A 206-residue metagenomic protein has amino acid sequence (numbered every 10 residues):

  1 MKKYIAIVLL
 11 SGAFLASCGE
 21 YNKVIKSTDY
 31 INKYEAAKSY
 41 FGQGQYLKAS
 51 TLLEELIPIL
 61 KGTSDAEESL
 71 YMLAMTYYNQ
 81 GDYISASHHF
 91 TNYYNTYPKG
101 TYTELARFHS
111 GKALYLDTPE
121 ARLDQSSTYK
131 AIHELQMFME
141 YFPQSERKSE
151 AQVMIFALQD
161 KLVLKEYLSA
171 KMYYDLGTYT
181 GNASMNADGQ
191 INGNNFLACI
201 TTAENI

Functional and structural regions predicted by a protein language model:
K2-A6, F14-I206: Acidic, polar-rich low-complexity tracts and alpha-helical solenoid repeat scaffolds
L9: Soluble catalytic regions of membrane-associated enzymes that act on cell-envelope and secretory-pathway components
